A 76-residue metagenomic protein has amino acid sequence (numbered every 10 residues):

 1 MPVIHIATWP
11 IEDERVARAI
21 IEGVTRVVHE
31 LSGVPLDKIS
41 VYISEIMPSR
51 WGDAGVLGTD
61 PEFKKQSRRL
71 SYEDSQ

Functional and structural regions predicted by a protein language model:
M1-Q76: A domain-level signal for the structural core that forms small-molecule/cofactor-binding pockets and catalytic centers
